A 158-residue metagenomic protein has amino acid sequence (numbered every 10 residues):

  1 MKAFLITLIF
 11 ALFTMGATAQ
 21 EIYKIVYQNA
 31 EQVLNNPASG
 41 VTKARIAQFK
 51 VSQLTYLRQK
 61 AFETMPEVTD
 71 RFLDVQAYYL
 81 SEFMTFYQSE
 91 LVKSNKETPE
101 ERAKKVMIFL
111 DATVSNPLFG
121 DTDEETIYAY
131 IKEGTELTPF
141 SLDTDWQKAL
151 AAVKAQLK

Functional and structural regions predicted by a protein language model:
M1-I22: Bacterial Sec-dependent N-terminal signal peptides
F4-T7, Q28, Q32, L91: Generic alpha-helix detector with strongest preference for long hydrophobic helices that associate with membranes
L5, E67-R71: Short alpha-helical "patches" and their helix-cap loops
L5, I9-F10, S39, E63 (+1 more regions): Intrinsically disordered, low-complexity repeat segments enriched in small/polar residues
L12-M15, I25, N29, V51 (+6 more regions): Intrinsically disordered, low-complexity regions enriched in small/polar residues
Q20-E67: Immediate post-signal-peptide N-terminus of mature secreted/exported proteins
R71-Q156: Surface-exposed, polar helix/loop patches in the mature regions of secreted/periplasmic/lumenal proteins that form
